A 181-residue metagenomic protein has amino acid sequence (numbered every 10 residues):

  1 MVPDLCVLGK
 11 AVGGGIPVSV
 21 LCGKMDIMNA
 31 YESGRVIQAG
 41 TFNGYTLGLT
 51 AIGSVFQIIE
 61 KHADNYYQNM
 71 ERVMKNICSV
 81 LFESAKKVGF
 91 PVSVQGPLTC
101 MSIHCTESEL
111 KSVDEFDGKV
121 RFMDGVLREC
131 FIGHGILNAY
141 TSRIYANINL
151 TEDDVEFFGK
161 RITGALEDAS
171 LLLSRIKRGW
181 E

Functional and structural regions predicted by a protein language model:
M1-E181: Conserved N-terminal phosphate-binding loop of PLP-dependent enzymes in the Aspartate aminotransferase
